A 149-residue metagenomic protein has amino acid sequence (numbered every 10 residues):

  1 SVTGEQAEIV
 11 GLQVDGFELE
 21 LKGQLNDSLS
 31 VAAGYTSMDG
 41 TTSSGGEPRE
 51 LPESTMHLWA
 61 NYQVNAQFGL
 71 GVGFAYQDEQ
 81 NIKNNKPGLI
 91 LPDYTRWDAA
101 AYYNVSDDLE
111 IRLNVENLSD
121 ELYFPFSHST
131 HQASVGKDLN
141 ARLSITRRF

Functional and structural regions predicted by a protein language model:
V2-E8, E47-E53, P87-P92, H128-V135: Flexible, surface-exposed loop regions and adjacent strand-edge segments of Gram-negative outer-membrane beta-barrel
T3, D15, D27, S54 (+4 more regions): Exposed loop/turn and edge beta-strand positions of beta-sandwich/beta-sheet ligand-binding modules
E8-N85, S119, S144-T146: Gram-negative outer-membrane beta-barrel transporters
G73, D93, R112-V115: A subset of signal/propeptide-processing and intrinsically disordered low-complexity segments in secreted/extracellular
E79-K83, Y102-F149: C-terminal beta-signal and adjacent terminal beta-strands/loops of Gram-negative outer-membrane beta-barrel proteins
R96-A100: Short glycine-rich, acidic/polar surface loops and turns
